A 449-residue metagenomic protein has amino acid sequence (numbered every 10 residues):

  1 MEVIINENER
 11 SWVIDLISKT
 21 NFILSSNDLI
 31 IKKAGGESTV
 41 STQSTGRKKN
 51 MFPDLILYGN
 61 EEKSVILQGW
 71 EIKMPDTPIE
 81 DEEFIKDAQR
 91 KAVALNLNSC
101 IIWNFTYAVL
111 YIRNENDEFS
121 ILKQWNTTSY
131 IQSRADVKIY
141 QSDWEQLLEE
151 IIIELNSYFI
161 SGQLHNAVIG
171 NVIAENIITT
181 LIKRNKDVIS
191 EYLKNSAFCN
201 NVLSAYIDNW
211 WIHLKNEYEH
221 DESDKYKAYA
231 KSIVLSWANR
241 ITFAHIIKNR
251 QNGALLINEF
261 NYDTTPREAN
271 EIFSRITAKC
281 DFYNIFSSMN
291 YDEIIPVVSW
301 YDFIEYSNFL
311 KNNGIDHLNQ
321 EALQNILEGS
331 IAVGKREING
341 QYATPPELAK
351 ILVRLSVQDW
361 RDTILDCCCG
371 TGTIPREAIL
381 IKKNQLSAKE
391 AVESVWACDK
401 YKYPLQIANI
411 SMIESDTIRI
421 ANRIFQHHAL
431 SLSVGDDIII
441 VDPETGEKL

Functional and structural regions predicted by a protein language model:
M1-S44, L352: Acidic-basic catalytic patches of nuclease active cores, encompassing PD-(D/E)XK and other metal-cofactor nuclease
V3-N6, R10, S232, D316 (+2 more regions): Alpha-solenoid helical-repeat scaffolds
R10, I14, F243, Q320 (+1 more regions): Membrane-embedded glycan transfer/ligation machinery that uses polyprenyl lipid-linked sugar donors/oligosaccharides
S25-K48, P346, C368, N422-A429: Long, charged, glycine-rich C-terminal linkers/tails
P53, Y58-N60, S64-I72, T77-Q89 (+2 more regions): Charged, often flexible domain-edge or linker segments that flank or initiate folded functional domains
R250, C280-L355: Class I S-adenosyl-L-methionine
